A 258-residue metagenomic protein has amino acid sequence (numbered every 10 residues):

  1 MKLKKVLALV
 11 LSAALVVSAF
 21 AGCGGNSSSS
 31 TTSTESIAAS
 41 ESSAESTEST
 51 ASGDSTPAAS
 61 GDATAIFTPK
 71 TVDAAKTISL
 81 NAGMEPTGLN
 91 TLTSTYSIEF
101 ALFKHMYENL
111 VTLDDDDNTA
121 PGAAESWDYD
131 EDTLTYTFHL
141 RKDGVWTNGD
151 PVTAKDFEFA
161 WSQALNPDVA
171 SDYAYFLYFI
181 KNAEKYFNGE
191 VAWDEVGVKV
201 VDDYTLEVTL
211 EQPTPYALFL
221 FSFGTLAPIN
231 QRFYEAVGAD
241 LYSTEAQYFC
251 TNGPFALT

Functional and structural regions predicted by a protein language model:
M1-V10: Bacterial Sec-dependent N-terminal signal peptides
L11, L15-A19: Hydrophobic core
F20-T32: Bacterial lipoprotein signal-peptidase II cleavage site
E45-T77: N-terminal low-complexity, Pro/Thr/Ser-rich intrinsically disordered segments that act as propeptides or flexible
N81-E131, C250-T251, F255: N-terminal lobe/hinge region of extracytoplasmic solute-binding protein
V111, D115, V145, S162-A170 (+2 more regions): Sec-exported extracytoplasmic/periplasmic mature domains
E125-Y173, E207: Aromatic- and charge-enriched surface segment that lines or borders ligand/interaction sites
D203, T209-T258: Gly/Pro-rich hinge or "lid" segments in bacterial periplasmic/extracellular proteins
